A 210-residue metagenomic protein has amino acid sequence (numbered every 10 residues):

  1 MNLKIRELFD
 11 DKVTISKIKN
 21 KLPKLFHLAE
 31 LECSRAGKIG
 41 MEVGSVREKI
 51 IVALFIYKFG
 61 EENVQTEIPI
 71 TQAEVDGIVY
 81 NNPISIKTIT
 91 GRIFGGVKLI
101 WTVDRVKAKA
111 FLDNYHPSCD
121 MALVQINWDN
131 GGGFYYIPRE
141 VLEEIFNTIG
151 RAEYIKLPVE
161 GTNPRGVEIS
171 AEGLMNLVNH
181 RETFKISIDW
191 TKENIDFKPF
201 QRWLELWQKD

Functional and structural regions predicted by a protein language model:
M1-I78, N82-D210: Nucleic-acid endonuclease domains
